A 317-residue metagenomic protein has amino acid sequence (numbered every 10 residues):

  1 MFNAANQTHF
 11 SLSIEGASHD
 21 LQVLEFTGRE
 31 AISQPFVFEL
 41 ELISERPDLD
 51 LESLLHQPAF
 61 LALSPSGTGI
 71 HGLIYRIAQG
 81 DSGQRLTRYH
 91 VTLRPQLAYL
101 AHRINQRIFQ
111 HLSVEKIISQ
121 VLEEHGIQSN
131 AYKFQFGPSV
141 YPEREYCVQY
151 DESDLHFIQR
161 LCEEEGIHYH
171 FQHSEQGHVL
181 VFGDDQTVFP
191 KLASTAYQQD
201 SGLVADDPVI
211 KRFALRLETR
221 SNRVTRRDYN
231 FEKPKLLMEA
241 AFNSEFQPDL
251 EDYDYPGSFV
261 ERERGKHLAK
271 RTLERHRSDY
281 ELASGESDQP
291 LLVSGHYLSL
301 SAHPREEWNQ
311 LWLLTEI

Functional and structural regions predicted by a protein language model:
M1-I317: Amphipathic alpha-helical and helix-coil boundary elements used as assembly and membrane-proximal scaffolds
